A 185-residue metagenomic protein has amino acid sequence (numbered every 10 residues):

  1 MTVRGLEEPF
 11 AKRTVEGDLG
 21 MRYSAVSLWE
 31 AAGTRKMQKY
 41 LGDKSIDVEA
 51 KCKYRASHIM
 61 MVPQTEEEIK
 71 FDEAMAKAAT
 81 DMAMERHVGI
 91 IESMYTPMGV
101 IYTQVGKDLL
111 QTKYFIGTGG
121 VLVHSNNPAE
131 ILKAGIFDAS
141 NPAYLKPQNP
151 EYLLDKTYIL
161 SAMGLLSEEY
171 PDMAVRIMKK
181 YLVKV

Functional and structural regions predicted by a protein language model:
M1-V185: Helical "lid/coupling" subdomains associated with nucleotide-phosphate turnover
